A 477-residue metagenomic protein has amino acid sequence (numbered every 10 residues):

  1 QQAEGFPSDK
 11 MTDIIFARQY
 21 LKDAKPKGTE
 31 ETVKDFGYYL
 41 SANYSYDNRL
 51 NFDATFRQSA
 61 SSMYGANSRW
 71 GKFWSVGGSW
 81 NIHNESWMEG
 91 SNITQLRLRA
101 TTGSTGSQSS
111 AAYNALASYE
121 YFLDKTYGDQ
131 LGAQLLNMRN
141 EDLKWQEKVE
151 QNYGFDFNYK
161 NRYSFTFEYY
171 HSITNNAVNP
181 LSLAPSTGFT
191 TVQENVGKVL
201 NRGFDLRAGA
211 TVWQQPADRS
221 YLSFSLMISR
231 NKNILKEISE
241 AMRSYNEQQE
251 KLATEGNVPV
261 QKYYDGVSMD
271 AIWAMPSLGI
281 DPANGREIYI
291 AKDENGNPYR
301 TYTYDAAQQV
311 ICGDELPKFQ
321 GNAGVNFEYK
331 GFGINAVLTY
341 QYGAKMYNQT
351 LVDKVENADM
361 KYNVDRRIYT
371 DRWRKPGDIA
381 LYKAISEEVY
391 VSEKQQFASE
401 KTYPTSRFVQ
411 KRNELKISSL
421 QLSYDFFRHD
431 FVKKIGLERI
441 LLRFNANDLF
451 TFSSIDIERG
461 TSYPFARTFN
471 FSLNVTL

Functional and structural regions predicted by a protein language model:
Q1-P259, P404-L477: Extracellular/periplasmic, surface-exposed regions of secreted and cell-surface proteins
F56, E168-Y169, L183-A184, Y302-V310 (+2 more regions): A signal for specific C-terminal beta-sheet/loop modules enriched in small/flexible residues with GP/PG/PP motifs
S61, Q341-I440: Extracytoplasmic gating/loop element in the C-terminal half of outer-membrane beta-barrel translocons and assembly
W80-I82, Y159, L316-P317, A380-K383 (+2 more regions): Proline-rich low-complexity regions
T126, N297, Y304, E393-K394: Short, flexible segments with low predicted structural confidence
L135-L136, A306, K318: Flexible glycine/proline-enriched surface loops and loop-helix/loop-strand junctions
E194, Q214-E315, M346, V355-E356 (+2 more regions): Conserved small-residue
D314-Q349: Glycine-rich, aromatic-lined ligand/substrate-binding cores of catalytic and carbohydrate-binding domains
